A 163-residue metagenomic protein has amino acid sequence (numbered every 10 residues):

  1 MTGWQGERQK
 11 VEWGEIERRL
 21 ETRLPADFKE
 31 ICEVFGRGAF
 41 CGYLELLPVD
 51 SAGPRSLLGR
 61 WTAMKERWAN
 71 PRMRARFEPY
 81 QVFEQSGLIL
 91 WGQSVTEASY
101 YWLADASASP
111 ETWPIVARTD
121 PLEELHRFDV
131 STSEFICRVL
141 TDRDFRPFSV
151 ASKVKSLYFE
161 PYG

Functional and structural regions predicted by a protein language model:
M1-A98, P147-F148, S152-K153, F159-G163: A surface-exposed partner-binding patch
F83-E84, A108-P110: A generic structural signal for short, non-catalytic loop/turn and secondary-structure boundary residues
G92, R118-D120: A generic structural motif
E97-Y100, P121-D129: Short, surface-exposed beta-strand/loop "edge" segments at domain boundaries and coil↔beta transitions
Y101-A108, V116-R118: Low-complexity, glycine/alanine/valine/leucine- and proline-rich hydrophobic stretches
A117, L125-D144: Compact, glycine/acidic-enriched structural inserts
